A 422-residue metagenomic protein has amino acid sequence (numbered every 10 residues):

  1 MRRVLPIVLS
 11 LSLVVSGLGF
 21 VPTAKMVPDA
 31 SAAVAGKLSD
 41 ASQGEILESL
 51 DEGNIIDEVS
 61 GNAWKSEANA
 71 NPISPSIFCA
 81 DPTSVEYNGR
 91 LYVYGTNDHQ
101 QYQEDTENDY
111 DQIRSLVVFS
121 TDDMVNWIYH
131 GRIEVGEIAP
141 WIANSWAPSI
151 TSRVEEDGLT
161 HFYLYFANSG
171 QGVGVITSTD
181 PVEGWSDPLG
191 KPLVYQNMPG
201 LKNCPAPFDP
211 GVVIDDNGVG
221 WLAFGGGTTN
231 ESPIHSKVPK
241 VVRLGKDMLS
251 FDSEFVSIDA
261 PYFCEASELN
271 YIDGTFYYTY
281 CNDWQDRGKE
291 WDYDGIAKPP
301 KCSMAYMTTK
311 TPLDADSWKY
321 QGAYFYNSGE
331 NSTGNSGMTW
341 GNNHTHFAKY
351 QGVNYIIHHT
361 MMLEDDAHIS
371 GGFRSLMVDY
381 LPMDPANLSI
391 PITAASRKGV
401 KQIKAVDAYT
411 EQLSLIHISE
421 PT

Functional and structural regions predicted by a protein language model:
M1-R2, H417: Universal eukaryotic N-terminal targeting presequences
R2-G19: Sec-dependent N-terminal signal peptides
V15-K37: Sec-dependent signal peptide cleavage junction
V34-L415, S419: Carbohydrate-active catalytic/glycan-binding domains of CAZyme proteins, especially the secreted or lumenal ectodomains
